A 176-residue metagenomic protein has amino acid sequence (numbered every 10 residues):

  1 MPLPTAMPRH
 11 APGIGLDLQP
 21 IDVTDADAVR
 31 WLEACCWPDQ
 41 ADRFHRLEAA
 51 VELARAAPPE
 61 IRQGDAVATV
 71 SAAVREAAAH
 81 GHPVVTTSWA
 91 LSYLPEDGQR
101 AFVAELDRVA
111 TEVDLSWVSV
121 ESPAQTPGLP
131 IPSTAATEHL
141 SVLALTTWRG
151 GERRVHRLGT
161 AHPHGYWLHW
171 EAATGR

Functional and structural regions predicted by a protein language model:
M1-Q63, E76-A78, T174-R176: Class I S-adenosyl-L-methionine-dependent methyltransferase module
R55-P59, S71, R100-R176: Class I (Rossmann-like) S-adenosyl-L-methionine-dependent methyltransferase catalytic domain, capturing the SAM-binding
R62, T86, V118: Conserved Rossmann-like nucleotide-binding pocket used by diverse enzymes that bind dinucleotide cofactors
G64-T69: Conserved SAM/SAH-binding loop
E76, H80, V109-E112: Hydrophobic alpha-helical segments
P83-E96: A short SAM/SAH-binding and catalytic strip from SAM-dependent methyltransferases
